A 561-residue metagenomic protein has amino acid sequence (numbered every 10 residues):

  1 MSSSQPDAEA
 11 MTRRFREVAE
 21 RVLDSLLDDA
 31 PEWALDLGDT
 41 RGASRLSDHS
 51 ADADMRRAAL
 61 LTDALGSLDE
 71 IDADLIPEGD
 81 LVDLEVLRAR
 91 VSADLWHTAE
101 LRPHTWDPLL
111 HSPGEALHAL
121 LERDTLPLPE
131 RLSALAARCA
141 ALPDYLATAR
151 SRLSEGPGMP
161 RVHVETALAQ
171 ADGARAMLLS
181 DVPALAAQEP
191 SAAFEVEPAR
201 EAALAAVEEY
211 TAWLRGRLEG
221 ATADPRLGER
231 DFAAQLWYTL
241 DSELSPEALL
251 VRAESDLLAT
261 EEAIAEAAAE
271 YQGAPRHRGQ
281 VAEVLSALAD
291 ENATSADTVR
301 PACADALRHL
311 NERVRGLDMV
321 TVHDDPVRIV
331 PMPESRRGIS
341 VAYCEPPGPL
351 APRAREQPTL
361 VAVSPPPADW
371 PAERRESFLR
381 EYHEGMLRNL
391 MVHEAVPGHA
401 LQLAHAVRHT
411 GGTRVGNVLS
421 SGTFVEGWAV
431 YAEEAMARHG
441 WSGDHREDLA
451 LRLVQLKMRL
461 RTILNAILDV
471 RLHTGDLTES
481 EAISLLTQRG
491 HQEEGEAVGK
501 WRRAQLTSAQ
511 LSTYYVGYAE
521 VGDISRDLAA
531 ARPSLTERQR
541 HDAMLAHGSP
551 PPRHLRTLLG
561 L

Functional and structural regions predicted by a protein language model:
M1-L561: N-terminal maturation segment of proteins
